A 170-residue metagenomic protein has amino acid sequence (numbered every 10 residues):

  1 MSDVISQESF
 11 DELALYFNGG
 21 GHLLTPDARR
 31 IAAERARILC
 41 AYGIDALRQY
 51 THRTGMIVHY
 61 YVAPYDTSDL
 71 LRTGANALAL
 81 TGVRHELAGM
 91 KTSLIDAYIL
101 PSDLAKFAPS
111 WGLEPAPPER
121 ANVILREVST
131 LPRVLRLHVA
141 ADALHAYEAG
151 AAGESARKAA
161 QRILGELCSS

Functional and structural regions predicted by a protein language model:
M1: Basic, Lys/Arg-rich alpha-helical nucleic-acid-recognition elements, primarily the DNA-binding modules of transcription
F17-E127, L131: Short gly/ser-rich loop at a beta-strand->alpha-helix junction or flexible surface loop bordering the NTP-binding
P115-S170: Amphipathic alpha-helical interface segments
